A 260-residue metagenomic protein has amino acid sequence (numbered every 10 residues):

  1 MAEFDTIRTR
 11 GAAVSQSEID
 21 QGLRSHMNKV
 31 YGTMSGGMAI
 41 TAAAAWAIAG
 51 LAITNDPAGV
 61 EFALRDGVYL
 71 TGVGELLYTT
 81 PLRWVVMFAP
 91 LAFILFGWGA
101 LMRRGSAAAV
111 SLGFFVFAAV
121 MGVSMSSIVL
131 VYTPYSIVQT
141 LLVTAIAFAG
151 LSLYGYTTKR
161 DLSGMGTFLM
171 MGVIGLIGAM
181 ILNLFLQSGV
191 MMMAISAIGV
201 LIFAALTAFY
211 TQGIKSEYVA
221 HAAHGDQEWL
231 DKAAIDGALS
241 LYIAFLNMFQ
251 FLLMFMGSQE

Functional and structural regions predicted by a protein language model:
M1-E260: A hydrophobic alpha-helical transmembrane-helix feature that marks the membrane cores and membrane-interface segments
